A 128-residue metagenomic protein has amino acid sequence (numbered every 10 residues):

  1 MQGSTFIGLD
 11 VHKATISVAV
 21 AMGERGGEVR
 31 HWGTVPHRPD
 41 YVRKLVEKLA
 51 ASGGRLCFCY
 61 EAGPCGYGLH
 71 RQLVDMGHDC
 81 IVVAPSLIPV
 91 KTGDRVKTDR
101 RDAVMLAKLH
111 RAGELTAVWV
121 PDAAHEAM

Functional and structural regions predicted by a protein language model:
M1-M128: Phosphate- and other anionic-substrate recognition elements at nucleic-acid/protein interfaces
